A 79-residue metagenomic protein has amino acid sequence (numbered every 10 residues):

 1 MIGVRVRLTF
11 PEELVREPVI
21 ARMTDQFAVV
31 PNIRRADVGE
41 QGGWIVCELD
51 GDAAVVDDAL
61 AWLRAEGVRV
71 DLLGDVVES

Functional and structural regions predicted by a protein language model:
M1-S79: Long, contiguous binding/interaction regions
